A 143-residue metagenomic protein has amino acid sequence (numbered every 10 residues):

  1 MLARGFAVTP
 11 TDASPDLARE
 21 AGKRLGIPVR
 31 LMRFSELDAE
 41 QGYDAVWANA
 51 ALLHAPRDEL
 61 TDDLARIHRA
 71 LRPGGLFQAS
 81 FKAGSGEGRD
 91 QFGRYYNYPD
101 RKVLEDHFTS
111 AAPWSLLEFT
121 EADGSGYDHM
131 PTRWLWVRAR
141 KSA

Functional and structural regions predicted by a protein language model:
M1-Q41, A55-D62, R66-R69, L76-A143: Class I (Rossmann-like) S-adenosyl-L-methionine-dependent methyltransferase catalytic domain, capturing the SAM-binding
D44: Conserved acidic residues
W47: A conserved beta-strand element that flanks and buttresses the S-adenosyl-L-methionine
A50-A51: Short catalytic micro-motifs in class I SAM-dependent methyltransferases
